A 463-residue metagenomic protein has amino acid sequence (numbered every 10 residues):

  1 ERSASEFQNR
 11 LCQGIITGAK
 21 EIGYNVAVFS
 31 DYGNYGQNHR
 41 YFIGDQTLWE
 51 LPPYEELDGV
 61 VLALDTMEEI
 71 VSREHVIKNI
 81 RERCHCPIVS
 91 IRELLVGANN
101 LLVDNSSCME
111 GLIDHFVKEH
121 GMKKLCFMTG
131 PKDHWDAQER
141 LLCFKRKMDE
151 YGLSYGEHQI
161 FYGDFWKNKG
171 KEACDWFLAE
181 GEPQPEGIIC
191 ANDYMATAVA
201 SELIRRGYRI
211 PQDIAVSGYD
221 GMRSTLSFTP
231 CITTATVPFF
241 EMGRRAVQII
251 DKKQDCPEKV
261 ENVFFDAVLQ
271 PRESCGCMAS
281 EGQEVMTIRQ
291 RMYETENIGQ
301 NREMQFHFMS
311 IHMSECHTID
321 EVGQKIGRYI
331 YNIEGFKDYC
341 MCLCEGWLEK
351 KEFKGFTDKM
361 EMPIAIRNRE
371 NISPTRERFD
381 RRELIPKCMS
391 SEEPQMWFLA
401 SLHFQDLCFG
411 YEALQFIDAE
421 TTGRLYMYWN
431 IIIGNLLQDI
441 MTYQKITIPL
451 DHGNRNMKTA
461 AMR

Functional and structural regions predicted by a protein language model:
E1-F308, H312, C316: Bacterial carbohydrate/catabolite-sensing allosteric modules
C256, F308-E315, Q324-I333, I432-N435: Amphipathic alpha-helical regulatory segments at dimerization interfaces that relay allosteric signals between sensory
E294, I298, Y443-Q444, I448 (+1 more regions): Amphipathic alpha-helical coiled-coil "transmission" helices that mediate dimerization and conformational coupling
E315-F356, R463: Helix-loop-beta substructure at the N-terminus of cytosolic sensory domains that couple signal/ligand detection
L348-R369, S373-P374: Amphipathic coiled-coil signal-relay and dimerization helices
K387, E393-H403: A short, aliphatic-rich beta-strand micro-motif
L402-E412, G423: Short hydrophobic/glycine-rich mini-motifs in sensory/regulatory modules that couple input to downstream signaling
D418-Q438, K445-D451: Amphipathic alpha-helical "output/dimerization" segments
